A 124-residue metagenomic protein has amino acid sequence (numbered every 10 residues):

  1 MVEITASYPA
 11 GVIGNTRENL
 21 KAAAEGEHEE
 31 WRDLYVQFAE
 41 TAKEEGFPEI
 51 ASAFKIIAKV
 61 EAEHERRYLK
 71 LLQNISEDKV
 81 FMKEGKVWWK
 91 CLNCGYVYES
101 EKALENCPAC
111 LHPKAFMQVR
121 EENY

Functional and structural regions predicted by a protein language model:
M1-Y124: Non-heme di-metal
